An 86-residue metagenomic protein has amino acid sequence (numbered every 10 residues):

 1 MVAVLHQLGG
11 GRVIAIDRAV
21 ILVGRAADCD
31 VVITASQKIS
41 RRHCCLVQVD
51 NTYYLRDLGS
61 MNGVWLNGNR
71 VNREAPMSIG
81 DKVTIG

Functional and structural regions predicted by a protein language model:
M1-V4: Short structural boundary motif marking the start of a folded domain
H6, R12-G86: Forkhead-associated
